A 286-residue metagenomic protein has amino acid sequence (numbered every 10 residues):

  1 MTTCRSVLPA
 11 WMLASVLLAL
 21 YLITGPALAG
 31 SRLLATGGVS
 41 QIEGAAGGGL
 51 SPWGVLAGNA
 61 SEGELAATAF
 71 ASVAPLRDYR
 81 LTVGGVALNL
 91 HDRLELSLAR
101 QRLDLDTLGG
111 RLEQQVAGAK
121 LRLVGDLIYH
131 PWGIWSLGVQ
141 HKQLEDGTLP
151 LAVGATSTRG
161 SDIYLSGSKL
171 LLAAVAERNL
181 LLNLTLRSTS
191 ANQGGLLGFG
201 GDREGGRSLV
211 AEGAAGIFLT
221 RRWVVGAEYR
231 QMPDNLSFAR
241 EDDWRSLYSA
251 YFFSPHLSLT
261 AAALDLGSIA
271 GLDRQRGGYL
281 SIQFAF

Functional and structural regions predicted by a protein language model:
M1-V39: Cleavable N-terminal export/targeting peptides
A29-A176, L219-W223, P233-N235, R240 (+4 more regions): Transmembrane beta-barrel domains of Gram-negative outer membranes and organellar outer membranes
R32-A35, L149, G194-L196, D273-Q275: Outer-membrane beta-barrel and related beta-rich outer-membrane complex signature in Gram-negative bacteria
S166-R221, Y229: Histidine/lysine/aspartate-rich catalytic loop segments that bind and position anionic ligands
R203, R207, A215, S237-E241 (+4 more regions): Short amphipathic alpha-helical interaction segments
G226: Generic enzyme active-site microenvironment
S258-F286: Hydrophilic extracytoplasmic domains
